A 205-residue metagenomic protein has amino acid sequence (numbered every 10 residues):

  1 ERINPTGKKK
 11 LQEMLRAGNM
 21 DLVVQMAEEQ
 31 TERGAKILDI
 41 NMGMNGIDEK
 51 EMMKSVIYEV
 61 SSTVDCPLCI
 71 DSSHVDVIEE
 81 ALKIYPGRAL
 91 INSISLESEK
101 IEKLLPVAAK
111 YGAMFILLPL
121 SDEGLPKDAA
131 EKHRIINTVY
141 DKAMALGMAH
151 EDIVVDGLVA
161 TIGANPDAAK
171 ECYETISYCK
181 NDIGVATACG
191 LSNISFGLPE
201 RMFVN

Functional and structural regions predicted by a protein language model:
E1-V154, A160-N205: Domain-level signal for soluble alpha/beta catalytic cores
